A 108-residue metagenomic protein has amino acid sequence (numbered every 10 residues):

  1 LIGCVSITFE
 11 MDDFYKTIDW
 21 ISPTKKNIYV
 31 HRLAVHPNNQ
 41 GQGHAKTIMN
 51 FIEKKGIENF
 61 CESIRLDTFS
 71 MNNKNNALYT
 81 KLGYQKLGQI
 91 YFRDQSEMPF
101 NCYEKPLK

Functional and structural regions predicted by a protein language model:
L1-G3, K74: Glycine-rich acetyl-CoA-binding "A-motif" of GNAT/NAT acetyltransferases
S6-R32, H36, Q40, D94: Conserved acyl-donor/pantetheine-binding loop and adjacent beta-alpha core of acyl/acetyltransferases and related
Y15-I18, F51, Q89: A generic local structural motif
P23-N27, E62, F69-N76, T80-L82 (+1 more regions): C-terminal "cap" of GNAT-fold acetyltransferases
R32-V35, G41-K54, A77-K81: Conserved acetyl-CoA-binding loop-helix of GNAT-fold acetyltransferases
M49, G56-T68: Conserved GNAT acetyl-CoA-binding A-motif
